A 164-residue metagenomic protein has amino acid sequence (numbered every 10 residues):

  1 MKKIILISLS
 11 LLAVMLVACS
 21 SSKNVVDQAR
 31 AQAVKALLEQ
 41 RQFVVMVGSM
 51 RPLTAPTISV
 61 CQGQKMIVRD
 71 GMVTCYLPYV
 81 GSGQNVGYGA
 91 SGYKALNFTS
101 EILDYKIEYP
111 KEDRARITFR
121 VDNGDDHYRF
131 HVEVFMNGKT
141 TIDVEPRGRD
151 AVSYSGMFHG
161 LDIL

Functional and structural regions predicted by a protein language model:
M1-S8: Bacterial N-terminal signal peptides that target proteins for export
M15-A18: C-terminal motif of bacterial Sec signal peptides marking the signal peptidase cleavage site
S20-K23: Bacterial signal peptide processing site
A36-M50: A short, Trp-centered hydrophobic/proline-enriched beta-strand micro-motif
M46-P52, Y76-Y79: Generic short beta-strand segments
M50-D70: Short, solvent-exposed loop/hinge segments that bridge or flank secondary-structure elements
K65-K111: Mid-length scaffold segments of soluble, non-membrane domains
S100-L164: Helix-rich interaction surfaces within compact, conserved domain-sized segments that mediate assembly or partner
